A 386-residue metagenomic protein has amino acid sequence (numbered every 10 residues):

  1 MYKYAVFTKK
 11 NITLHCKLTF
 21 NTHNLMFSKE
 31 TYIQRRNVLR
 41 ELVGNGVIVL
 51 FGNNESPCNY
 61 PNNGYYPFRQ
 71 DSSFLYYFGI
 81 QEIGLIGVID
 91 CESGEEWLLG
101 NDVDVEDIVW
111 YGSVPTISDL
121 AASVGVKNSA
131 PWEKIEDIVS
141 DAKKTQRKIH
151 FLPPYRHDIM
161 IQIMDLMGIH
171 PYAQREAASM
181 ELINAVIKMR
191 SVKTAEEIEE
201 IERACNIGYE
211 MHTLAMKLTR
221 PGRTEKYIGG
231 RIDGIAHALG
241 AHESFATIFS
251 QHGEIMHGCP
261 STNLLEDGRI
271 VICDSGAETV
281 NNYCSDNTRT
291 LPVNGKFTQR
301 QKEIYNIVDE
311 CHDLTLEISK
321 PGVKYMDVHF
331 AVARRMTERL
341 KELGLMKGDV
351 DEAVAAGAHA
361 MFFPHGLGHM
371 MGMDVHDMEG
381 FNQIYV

Functional and structural regions predicted by a protein language model:
K3, F7-N11, H15, T19-V386: Active-site neighborhoods and metal-handling regions in enzymes and metal-associated proteins
